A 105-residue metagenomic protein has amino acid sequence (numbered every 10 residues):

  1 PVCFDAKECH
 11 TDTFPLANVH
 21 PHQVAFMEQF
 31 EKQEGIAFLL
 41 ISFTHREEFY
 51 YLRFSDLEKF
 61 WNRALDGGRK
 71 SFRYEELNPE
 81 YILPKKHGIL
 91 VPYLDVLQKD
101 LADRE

Functional and structural regions predicted by a protein language model:
P1-T11: Conserved catalytic cores of phosphodiester-cleaving nucleases, focusing on short active-site segments
D5-A6, F38-L40, L101-E105: Charged, low-complexity, helix/coiled-coil-prone segments
C9-D12, D56-E58: Short, surface-exposed beta-strand-loop junctions and turns on beta-sheet-rich folds
T11-P21: Active-site-adjacent loop/helix micro-motif of nuclease/hydrolase catalytic cores
H20-Q23, E31: Short, compact, well-ordered microdomains
E28-E58: Nucleic-acid nuclease catalytic cores
Y50, F54-E105: Helix-rich interaction surfaces within compact, conserved domain-sized segments that mediate assembly or partner
